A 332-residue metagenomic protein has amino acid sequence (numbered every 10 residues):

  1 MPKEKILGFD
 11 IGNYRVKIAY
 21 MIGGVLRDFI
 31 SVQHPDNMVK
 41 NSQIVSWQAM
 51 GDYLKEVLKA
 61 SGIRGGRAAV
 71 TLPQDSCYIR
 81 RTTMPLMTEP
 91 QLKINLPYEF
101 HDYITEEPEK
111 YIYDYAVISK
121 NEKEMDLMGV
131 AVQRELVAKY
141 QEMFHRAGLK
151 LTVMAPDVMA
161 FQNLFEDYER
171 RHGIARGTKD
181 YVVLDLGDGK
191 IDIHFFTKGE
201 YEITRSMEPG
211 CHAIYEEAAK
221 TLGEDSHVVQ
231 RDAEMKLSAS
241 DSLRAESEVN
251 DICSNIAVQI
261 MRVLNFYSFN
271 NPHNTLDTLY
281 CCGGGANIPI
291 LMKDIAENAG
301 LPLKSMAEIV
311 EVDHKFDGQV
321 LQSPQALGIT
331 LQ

Functional and structural regions predicted by a protein language model:
M1-E99, K123, A138-Q141, G148-K150: Non-catalytic, solvent-exposed interaction/assembly segments
M1-Q33, A68-P73, K123, Y168-I203 (+2 more regions): Gly/Thr-rich phosphate-binding beta-strand-loop-beta motif of the actin/hexokinase/Hsp70
V39, L136-N163, E200-S242: Glycine-rich phosphate-binding loop plus the immediately following alpha-helix
L54-R67, A147, M261-T278: Phosphate/pyrophosphate-binding loops at sites that engage ATP/ADP/AMP, CoA/4′-phosphopantetheine, polyphosphate
L72-E169, E308-E311: Active-site neighborhood for divalent-cation/phosphate handling
A160, A286, K304-Q332: Glycine-rich phosphate-binding/hydrolytic loop that grips phosphoryl groups
K220-T221, R231-T278, G285: Adenine-nucleotide phosphate-binding core of ATP-dependent small-molecule kinases
N274-L301: Glycine-rich phosphate-binding loops at beta-strand->alpha-helix junctions
